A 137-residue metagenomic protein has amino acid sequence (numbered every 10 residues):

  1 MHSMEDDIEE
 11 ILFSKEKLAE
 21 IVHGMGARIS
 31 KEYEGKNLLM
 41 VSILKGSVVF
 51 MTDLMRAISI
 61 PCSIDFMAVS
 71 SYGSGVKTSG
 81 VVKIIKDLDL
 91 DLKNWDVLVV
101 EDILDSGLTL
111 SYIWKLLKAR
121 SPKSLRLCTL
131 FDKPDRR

Functional and structural regions predicted by a protein language model:
M1-R137: PRPP-associated nucleotide enzymes
